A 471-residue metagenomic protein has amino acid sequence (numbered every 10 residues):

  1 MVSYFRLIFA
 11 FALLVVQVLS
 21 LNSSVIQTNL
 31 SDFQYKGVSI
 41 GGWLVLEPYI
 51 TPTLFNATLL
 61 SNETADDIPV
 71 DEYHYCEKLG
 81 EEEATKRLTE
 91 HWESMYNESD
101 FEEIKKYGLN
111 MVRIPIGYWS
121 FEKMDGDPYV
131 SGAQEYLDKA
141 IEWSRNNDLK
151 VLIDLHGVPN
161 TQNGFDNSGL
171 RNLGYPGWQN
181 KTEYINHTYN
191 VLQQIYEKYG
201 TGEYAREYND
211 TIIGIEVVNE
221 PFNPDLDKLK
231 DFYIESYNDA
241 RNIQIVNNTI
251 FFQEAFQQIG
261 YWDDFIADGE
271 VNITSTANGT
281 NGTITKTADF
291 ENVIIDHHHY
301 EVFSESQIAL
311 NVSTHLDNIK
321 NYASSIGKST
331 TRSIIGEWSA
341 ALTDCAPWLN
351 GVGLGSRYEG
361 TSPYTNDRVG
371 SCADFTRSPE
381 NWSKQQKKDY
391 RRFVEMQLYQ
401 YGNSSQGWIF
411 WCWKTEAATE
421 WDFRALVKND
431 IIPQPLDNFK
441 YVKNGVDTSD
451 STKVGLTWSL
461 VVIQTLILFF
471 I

Functional and structural regions predicted by a protein language model:
F11, V16-L109: N-terminal carbohydrate-binding accessory modules
K36-I40, V112-I114, V151-L155, I213-I215 (+4 more regions): Hydrophobic faces of well-ordered beta-strands that scaffold small-molecule active sites in alpha/beta enzyme cores
T53-A84, R171-G177, A346-K387: A solvent-exposed, charged loop/short amphipathic helix patch at secondary-structure junctions
K86, E90-V112, G126-G157, G169-G214: An active-site-proximal structural segment forming one wall of the substrate-binding cleft that immediately precedes
E102-G108, Y199-N209, T283-N292, S325-G327 (+1 more regions): Acidic (Asp/Glu)-rich catalytic clusters
V218-E395: Extracellular glycoside hydrolase catalytic/binding regions
D367-D450: Aromatic-rich peripheral "rim/lid" segments of glycoside hydrolase catalytic domains that contact and position glycan
D450-I471: Cleavable C-terminal sorting propeptides in eukaryotic secreted/cell-surface proteins
